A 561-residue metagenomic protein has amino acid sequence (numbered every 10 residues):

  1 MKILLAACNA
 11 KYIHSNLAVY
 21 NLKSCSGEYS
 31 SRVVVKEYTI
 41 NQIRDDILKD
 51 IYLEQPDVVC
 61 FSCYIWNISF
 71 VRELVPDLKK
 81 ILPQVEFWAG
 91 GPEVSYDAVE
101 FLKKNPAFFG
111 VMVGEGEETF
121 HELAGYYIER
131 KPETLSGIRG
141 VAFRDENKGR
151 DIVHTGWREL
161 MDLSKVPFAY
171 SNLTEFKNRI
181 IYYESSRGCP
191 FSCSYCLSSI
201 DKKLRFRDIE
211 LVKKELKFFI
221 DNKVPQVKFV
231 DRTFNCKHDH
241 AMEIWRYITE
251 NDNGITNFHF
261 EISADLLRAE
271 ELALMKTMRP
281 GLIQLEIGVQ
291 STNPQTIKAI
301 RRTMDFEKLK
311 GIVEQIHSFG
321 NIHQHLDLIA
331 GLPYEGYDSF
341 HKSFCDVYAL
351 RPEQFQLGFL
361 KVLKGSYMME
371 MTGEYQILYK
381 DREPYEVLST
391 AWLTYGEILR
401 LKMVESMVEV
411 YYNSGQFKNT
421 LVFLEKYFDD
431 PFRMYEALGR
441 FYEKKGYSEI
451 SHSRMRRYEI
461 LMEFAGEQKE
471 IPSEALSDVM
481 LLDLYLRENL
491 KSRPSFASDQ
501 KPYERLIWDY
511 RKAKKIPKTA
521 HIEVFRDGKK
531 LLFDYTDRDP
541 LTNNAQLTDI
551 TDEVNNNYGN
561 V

Functional and structural regions predicted by a protein language model:
M1-I3, I138, A142-S185, D552: N-terminal [4Fe-4S]-dependent radical SAM core
K2, A18, C25, Y29-W157: Glycine-rich beta-alpha loop elements in corrinoid/cobalamin-binding modules across cobalamin-dependent enzymes
K2-C8, E28, R44, I51 (+2 more regions): Radical SAM enzyme core and accessory elements
Y12-A18: Short N-terminal binding/cap micro-motifs at the start of the first secondary-structure element
Q55-V59, V224, P352-E353: Proline-aspartate-enriched helix->loop->beta-strand connector
S164-S318: Radical SAM [4Fe-4S] cluster-binding motif and immediate context
H238, E250-N253, N257-L266, E270-E436: A structural motif corresponding to the C-terminal lobe/cap of the Radical SAM core domain
